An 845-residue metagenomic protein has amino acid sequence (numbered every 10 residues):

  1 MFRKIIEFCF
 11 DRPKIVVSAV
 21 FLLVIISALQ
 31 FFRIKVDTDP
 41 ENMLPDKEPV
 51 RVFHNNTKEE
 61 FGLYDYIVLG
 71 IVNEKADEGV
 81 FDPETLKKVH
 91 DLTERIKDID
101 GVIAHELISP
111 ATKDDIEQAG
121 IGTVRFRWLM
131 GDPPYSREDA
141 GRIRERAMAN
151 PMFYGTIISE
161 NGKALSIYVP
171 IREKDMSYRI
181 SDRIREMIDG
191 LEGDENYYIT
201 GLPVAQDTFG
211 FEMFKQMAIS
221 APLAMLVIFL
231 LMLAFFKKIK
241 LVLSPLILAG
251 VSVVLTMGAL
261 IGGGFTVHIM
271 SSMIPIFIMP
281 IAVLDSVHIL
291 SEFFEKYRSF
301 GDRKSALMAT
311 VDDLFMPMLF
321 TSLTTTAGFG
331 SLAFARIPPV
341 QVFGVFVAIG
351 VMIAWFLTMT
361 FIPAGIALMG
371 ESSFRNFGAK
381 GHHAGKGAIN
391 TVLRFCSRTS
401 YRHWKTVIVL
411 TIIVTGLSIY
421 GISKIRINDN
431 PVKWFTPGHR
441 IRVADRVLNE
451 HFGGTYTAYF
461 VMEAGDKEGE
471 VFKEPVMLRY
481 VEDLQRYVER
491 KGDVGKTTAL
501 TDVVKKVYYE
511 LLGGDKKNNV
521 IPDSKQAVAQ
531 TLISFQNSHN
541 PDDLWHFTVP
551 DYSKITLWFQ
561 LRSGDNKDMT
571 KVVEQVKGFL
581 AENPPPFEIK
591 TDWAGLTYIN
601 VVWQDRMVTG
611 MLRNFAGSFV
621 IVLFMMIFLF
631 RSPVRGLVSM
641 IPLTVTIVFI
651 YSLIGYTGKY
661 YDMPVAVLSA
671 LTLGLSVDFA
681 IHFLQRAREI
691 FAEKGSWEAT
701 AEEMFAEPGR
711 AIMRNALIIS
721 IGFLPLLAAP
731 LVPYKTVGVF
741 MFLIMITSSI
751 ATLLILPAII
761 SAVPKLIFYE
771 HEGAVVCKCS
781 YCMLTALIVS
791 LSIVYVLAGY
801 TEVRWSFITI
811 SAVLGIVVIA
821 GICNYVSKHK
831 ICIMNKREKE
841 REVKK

Functional and structural regions predicted by a protein language model:
M1-M225: Membrane-proximal extracytoplasmic
M1-T38, A364, S372, K380-N430 (+2 more regions): Signature of alpha-helical transmembrane segments and their immediate interfacial
E7, D11, F214-V267, F334-P338 (+3 more regions): Interfacial segments of transmembrane alpha-helices in multi-pass membrane proteins
E59, P133-I239, E482, L532-S618: Extracytoplasmic
L231, L319-I362, L623-I627, F649-Y660 (+2 more regions): Hydrophobic, glycine/alanine-rich multi-pass transmembrane helices and their short helix-loop junctions in large
L246, R298-A335, M640, A692-A729 (+2 more regions): Pore- and gate-forming transmembrane helices of large, multi-pass membrane proteins
F277-R298, M318, T325, T360-F361 (+4 more regions): Short helical (or helix-break) motifs at transmembrane helix termini and adjacent helical loops in multi-pass membrane
R398-K525: Juxtamembrane segments of multi-pass membrane proteins
